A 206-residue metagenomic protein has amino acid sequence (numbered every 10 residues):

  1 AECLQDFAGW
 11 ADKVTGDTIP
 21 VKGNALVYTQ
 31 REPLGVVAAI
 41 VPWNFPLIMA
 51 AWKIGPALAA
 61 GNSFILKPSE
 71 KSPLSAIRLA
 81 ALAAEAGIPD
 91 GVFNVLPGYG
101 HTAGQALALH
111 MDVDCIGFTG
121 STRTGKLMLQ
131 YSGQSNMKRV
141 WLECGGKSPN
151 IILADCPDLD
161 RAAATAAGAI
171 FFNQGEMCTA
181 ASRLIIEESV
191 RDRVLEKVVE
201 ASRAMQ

Functional and structural regions predicted by a protein language model:
A1-V14: Long amphipathic alpha-helix in the N-terminal Rossmann-like dinucleotide-binding domain of NAD(P)-dependent
W10, I40, Y99, T119 (+1 more regions): Conserved residues at the C-terminal ends of beta-strands
D17-D90: Conserved small-residue-rich beta-alpha loop and adjacent elements that most often cradle the phosphate/pyrophosphate
L26-V27, N94-G117: A structured beta-alpha segment of the ubiquitous adenosine-cofactor-binding alpha/beta core
I54-G55, G104, A163: Generic hydrophobic/aromatic pocket-lining and core-packing "Φ" positions
N62, K67-S69, P97, T119 (+1 more regions): Short beta->alpha connector loops at strand-helix junctions that form conserved, small/polar/Pro-enriched
L109, C115, R123-Q206: ALDH superfamily catalytic-core signature
